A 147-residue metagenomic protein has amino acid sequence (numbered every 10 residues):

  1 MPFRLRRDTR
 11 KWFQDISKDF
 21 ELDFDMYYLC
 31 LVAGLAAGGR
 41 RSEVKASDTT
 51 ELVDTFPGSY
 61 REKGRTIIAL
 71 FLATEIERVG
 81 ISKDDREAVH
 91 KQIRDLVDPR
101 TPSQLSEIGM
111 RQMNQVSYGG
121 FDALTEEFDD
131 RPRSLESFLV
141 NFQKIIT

Functional and structural regions predicted by a protein language model:
M1-R4, T9-W12, R40-T147: Charged, low-complexity intrinsically disordered terminal regions and linker tails
M1-V32: N-terminal leader/targeting peptides and immediately adjacent processing regions
E21-T49: Short, basic amphipathic alpha-helical segments that act as recognition/interaction helices in nucleic-acid-binding
